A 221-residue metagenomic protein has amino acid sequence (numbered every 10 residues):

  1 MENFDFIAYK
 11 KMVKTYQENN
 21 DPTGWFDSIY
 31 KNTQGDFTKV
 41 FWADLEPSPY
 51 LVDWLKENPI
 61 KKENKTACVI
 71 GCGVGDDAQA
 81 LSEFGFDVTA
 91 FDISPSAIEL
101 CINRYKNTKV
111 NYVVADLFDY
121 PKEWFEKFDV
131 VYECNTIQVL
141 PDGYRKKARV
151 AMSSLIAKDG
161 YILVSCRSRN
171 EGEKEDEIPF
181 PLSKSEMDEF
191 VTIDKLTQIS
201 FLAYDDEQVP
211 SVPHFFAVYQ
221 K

Functional and structural regions predicted by a protein language model:
M1-C68, G73-W124, L140-L155, D159-K221: Class I (Rossmann-like) S-adenosyl-L-methionine-dependent methyltransferase catalytic domain, capturing the SAM-binding
Y132: A conserved beta-strand element that flanks and buttresses the S-adenosyl-L-methionine
N135-V139: Short catalytic micro-motifs in class I SAM-dependent methyltransferases
